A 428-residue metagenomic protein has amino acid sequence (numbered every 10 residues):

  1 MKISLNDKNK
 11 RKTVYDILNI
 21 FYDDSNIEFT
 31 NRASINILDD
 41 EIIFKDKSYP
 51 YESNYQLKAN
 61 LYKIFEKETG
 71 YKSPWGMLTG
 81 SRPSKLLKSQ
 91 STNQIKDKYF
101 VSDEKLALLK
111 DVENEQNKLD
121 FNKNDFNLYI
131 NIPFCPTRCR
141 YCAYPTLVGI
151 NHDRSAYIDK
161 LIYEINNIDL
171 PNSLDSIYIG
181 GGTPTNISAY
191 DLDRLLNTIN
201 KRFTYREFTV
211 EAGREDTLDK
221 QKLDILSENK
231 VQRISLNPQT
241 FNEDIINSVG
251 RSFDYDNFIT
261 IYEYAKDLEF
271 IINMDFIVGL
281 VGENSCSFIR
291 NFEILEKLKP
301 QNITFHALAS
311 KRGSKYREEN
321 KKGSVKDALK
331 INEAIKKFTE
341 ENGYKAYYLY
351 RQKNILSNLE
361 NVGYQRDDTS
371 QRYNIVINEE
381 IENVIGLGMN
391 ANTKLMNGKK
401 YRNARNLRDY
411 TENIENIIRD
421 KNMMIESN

Functional and structural regions predicted by a protein language model:
M1-I3, T30, E115-N122, L170 (+5 more regions): Short, Lys/Arg-enriched, disordered terminal segments
M1-S84, S89-S91, G363, D367-N428: Radical SAM enzyme core and accessory elements
I27-T30, G313, R317, G323-L387: A C-terminal junction/extension of Radical SAM enzymes
I42-F44, I130, I234-L236: Short beta-strand motif preference
F65-W75, T79-S84, S89-L128: N-terminal [4Fe-4S]-dependent radical SAM core
K123-I158: Canonical Radical SAM [4Fe-4S] cluster-binding loop centered on the CxxxCxxC motif and its immediate flanking residues
N127, S176, E207, N302 (+2 more regions): Beta-sheet entry/capping signal
T146-A334: Conserved non-cysteine loop/helix-boundary elements of the Radical SAM core domain that shape
